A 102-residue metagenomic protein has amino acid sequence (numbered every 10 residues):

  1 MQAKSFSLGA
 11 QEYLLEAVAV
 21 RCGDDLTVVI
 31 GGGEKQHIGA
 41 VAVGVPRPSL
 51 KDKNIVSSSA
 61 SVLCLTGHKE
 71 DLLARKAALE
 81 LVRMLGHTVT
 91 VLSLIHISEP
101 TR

Functional and structural regions predicted by a protein language model:
M1-Q36, A40: N-terminal, charge-rich interaction modules
M1-S7, K69, L73, V91: A contiguous, well-structured "functional interface" segment within a domain
D25-T27, T88, P100: A residue-level signal for beta-strand positions that form part of recognition/binding surfaces within mature
G32, V43, I95: A short beta-strand motif that forms part of the nucleic acid-binding face of small beta-barrel RNA-binding folds
V41-G86: Short, internal acidic amphipathic alpha-helical interface segments that mediate docking to partner proteins
T88-I95: Glycine- and acidic-rich phosphate- and metal-coordinating loops
I95-T101: Residue-level detector of conserved catalytic or cofactor/ligand-binding positions in enzyme active sites
